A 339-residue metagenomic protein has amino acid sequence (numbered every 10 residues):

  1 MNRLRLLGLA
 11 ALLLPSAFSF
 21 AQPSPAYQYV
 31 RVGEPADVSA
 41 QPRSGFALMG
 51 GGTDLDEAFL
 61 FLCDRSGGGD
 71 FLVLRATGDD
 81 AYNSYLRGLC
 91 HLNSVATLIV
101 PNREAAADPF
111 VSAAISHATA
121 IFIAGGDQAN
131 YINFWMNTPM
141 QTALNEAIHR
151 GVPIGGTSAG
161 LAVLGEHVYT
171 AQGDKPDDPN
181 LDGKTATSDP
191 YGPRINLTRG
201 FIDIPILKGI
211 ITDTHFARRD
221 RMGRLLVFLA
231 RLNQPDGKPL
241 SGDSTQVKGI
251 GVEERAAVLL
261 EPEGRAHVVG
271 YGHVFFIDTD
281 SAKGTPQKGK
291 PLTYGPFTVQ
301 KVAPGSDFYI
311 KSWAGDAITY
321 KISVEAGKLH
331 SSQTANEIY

Functional and structural regions predicted by a protein language model:
M1-G8: Bacterial N-terminal signal peptides that target proteins for export
G8-S19: Bacterial N-terminal signal peptides
Q22-G68, T170, D174-Y339: C-terminal and late-domain segments of enzyme folds
D70-T77: Short internal beta-strands
G78-H117: Portal/gating segments that form or line small-molecule/metal binding sites
A114-H117, N137-G151: Catalytic-core regions built around general acid/base machinery
A124-G125, I148-V168: Catalytic nucleophile loop
Q128-T138: Glycine/threonine-rich flexible loop motifs
